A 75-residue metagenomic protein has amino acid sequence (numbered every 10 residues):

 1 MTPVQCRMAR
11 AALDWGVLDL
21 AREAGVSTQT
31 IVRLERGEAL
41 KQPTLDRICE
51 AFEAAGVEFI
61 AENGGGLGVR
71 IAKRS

Functional and structural regions predicted by a protein language model:
M1-V4: N-terminal acidic leader/helix
C6-D19: Short basic helix-loop element that most often maps to the first helix and adjoining turn of HTH DNA-binding modules
R7, V32-R33, D46: Key DNA-contacting residues within the recognition helix of helix-turn-helix
G16, T30-R33, A51: Residue-level recognition of specific faces of alpha-helices
D19, T30, T44: Residues in the helix-turn-helix
G25, Q42-I60: DNA major-groove recognition helix of helix-turn-helix/homeodomain DNA-binding modules
G25-L40: Recognition helix of helix-turn-helix/homeodomain-like DNA-binding domains that insert into the DNA major groove
V57-S75: Helix-turn-helix/homeodomain-like alpha-helical modules used for DNA recognition and transcription-factor dimerization
